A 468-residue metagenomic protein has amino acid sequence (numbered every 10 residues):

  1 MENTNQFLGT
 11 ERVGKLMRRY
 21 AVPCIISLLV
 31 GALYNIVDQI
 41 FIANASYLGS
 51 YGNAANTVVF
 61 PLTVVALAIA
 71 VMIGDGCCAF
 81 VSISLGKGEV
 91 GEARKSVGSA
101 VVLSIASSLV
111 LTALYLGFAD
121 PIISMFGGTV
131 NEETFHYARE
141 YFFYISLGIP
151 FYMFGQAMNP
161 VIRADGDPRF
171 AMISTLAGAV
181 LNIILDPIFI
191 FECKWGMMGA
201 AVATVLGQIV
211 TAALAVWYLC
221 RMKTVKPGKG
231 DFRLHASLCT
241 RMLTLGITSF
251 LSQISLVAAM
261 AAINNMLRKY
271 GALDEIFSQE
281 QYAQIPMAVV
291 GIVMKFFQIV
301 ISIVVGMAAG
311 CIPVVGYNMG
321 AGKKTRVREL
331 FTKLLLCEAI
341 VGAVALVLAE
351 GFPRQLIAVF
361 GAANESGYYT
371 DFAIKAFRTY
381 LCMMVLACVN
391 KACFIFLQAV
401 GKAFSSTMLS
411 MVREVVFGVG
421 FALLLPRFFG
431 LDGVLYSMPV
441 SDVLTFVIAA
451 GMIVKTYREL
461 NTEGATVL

Functional and structural regions predicted by a protein language model:
M1-A21, V81-G148, E192-I247, V315-M383 (+1 more regions): Short alpha-helical transmembrane segments in multi-pass integral membrane proteins
G14-L33, V37, L62-I69, L147 (+5 more regions): Residue-level signal for short hydrophobic patches within transmembrane helices of multi-pass membrane transporters
R19-D38, Y144, G178, G207-T211 (+2 more regions): Transmembrane helical elements of multi-pass membrane transporters/channels
C24, L28, I40, A79 (+15 more regions): Transmembrane alpha-helix boundary and packing residues in multipass membrane permease domains and related
S27, Y144-R163, A171-A179, A200-A213 (+5 more regions): Short runs within selected transmembrane alpha-helices of multi-pass transporters and secretion channels
L29, L33-A54, I123-E132, I188-W195 (+5 more regions): Helix-terminus/linker motif at the lipid-water interface of multi-pass membrane proteins
S50-P61, A138, F142, A201 (+2 more regions): Small-residue hotspots at the loop-to-helix junctions and early N-terminal turns of transmembrane alpha-helices
N53-A113, Y152-A171, M287-V347, G351-P353 (+1 more regions): Small-residue-rich hydrophobic transmembrane alpha-helices
